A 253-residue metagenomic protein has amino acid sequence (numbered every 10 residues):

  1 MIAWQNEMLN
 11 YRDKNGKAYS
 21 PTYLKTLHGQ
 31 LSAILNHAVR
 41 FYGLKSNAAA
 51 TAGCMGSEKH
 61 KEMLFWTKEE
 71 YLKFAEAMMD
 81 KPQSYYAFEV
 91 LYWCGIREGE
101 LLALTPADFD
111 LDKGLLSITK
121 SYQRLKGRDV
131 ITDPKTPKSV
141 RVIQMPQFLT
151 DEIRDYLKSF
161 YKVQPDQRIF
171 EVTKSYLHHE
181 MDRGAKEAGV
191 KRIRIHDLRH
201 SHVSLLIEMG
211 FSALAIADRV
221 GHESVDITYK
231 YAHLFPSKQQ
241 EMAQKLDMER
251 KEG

Functional and structural regions predicted by a protein language model:
M1-S46, H60, P82, E171-S175 (+1 more regions): N-terminal core-binding DNA-recognition domain of tyrosine site-specific recombinases/integrases
M8, L31-V39, I153-L157, L206 (+2 more regions): Hydrophobic recognition helices of helix-based DNA-binding modules
A18-P21, K25, R40, L44-L104 (+4 more regions): Basic, Lys/Arg- and aromatic-enriched nucleic-acid-binding interface segment
T22, R40, E89, W93 (+5 more regions): C-terminal catalytic core of tyrosine-transesterase DNA break-rejoin enzymes
F65, Y122, S175, A213 (+1 more regions): Catalytic-site neighborhood detector that most strongly recognizes the C-terminal catalytic loop/helix of tyrosine
K68-L72, S121-R124, P146-K191: Active-site/catalytic core of tyrosine-dependent DNA strand-transfer enzymes
K73-A77, G127-D133, H233-G253: DNA/chromatin major-groove-contacting recognition/catalytic segments
K113, K126-R128, T132-V140, Q144-L149 (+2 more regions): C-terminal secondary-structure termini that scaffold catalytic or DNA-interacting sites
